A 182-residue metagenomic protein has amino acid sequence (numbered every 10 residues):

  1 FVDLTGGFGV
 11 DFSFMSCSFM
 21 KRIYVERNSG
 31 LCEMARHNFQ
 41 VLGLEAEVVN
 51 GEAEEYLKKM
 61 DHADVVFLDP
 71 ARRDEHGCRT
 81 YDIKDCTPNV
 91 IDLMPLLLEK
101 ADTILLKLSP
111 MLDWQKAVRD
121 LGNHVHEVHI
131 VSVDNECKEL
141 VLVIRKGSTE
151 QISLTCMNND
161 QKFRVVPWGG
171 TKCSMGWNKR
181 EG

Functional and structural regions predicted by a protein language model:
F1, M60-L68, R72: Mobile, glycine- and charge-enriched loop segments and immediately flanking short secondary-structure elements within
F1-G7: Conserved class I S-adenosyl-L-methionine
F8-M20: Conserved SAM-binding loop of SAM-dependent methyltransferases across substrates and taxa, primarily the Class I
S16, M60-D61, L98: A short, aliphatic-rich alpha-helical micro-motif
M20-K21, T103: Residues at the starts of beta-strands that form the adenosine-phosphate
K21, E45-E47, E127: Conserved beta-strand segments of alpha/beta enzyme cores
V25-V65: S-adenosyl-L-methionine
F67, R72-G182: Class I S-adenosyl-L-methionine
